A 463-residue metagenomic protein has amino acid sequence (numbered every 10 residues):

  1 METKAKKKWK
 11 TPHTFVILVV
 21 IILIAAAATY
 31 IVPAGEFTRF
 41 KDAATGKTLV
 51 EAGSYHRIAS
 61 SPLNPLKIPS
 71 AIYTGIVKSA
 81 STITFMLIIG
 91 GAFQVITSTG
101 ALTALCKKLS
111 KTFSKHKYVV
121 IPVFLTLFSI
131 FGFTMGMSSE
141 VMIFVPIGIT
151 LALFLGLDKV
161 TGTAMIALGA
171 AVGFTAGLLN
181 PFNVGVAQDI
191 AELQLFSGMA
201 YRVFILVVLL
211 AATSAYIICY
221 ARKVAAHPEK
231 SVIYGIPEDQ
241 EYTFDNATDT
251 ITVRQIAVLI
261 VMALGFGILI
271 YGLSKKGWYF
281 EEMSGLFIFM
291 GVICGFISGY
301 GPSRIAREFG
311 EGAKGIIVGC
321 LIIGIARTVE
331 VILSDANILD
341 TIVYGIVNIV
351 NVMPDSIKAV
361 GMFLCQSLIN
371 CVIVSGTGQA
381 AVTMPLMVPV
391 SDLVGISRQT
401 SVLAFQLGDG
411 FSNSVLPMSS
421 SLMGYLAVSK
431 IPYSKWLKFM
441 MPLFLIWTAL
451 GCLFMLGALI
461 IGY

Functional and structural regions predicted by a protein language model:
M1-I17, F40-K47, M199-E308, V428 (+2 more regions): Long, contiguous bundles of hydrophobic transmembrane helices that form the permeation core of multi-pass
K6-I22, L153-M165, Q255-V258, G310-G319 (+1 more regions): Alpha-helical transmembrane segments and their helix-start/interface "positive-inside/aromatic belt" motifs in integral
T14-L23, T48-T103, W278-T341: Core transmembrane alpha-helical segments of multi-pass membrane transporters/permeases
F15-I31, M86-Q94, L127-F131, G173 (+6 more regions): Hydrophobic core segments of alpha-helical transmembrane domains in multi-pass membrane transport and ion-translocation
V77-I83, S110-V123, L155-T161, I256 (+4 more regions): Membrane-interfacial loop-to-helix junctions in multi-pass transporters
L87, H116-I147, I323-T328, L333 (+3 more regions): Hydrophobic alpha-helical transmembrane segments of multi-pass integral membrane proteins, predominantly secondary
G91-A92, S129-V145, L153-R202, T213-I218 (+4 more regions): Alpha-helical transmembrane segments and, especially, the helix-loop junctions at the ends of these helices
K107, H116-V123, L157-M165, F196-A200 (+2 more regions): Membrane-interface alpha-helices at helix entry/exit sites of multi-pass transporters
